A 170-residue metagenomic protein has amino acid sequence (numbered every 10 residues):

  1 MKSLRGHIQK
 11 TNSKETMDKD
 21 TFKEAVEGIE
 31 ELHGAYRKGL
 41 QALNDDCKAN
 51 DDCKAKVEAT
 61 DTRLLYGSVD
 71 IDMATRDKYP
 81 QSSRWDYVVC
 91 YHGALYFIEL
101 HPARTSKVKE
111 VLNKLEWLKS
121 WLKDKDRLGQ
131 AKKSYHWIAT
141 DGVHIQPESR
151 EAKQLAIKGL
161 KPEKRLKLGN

Functional and structural regions predicted by a protein language model:
K2-Y79: Acidic-basic catalytic patches of nuclease active cores, encompassing PD-(D/E)XK and other metal-cofactor nuclease
R5-G6, T11, E15, K19-I29 (+1 more regions): Domain-level recognition of nuclease-like catalytic cores that cleave nucleotide substrates
T60-T62, H92-Y96, L128: Short amphipathic alpha-helical segments, especially helix-boundary/capping motifs
M73-H92: A glycine-rich, hydrophobic loop/mini-helix early in the fold
R76, A103-K107, V143-Q146: Short acidic, S/G/P-rich loop/turn micro-motifs used as interaction or catalytic elements
Y87-V89, G93-R104: Conserved catalytic cores of phosphodiester-cleaving nucleases, focusing on short active-site segments
R104-W117, W121: Mg2+/Mn2+-dependent nuclease catalytic core
S120-A131: Arginine/glycine-rich "motif VI" loop of SF2 helicases in the C-terminal RecA-like domain
